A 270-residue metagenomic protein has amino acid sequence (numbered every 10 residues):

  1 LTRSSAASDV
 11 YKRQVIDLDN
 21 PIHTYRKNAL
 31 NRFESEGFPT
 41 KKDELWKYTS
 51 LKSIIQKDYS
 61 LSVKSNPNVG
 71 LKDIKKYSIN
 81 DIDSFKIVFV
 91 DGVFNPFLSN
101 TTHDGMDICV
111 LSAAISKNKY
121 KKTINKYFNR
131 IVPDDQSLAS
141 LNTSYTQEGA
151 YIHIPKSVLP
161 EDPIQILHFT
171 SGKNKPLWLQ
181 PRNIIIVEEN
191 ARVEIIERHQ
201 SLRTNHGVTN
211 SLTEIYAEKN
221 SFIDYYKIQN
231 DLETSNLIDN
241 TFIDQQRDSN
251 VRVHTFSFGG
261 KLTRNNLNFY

Functional and structural regions predicted by a protein language model:
L1-A7, Y11: Single conserved hydrophobic/aromatic residue that forms the stacking wall/gate of nucleotide- or nucleobase-binding
D17-N20: Conserved "HGTGT" condensation-loop signature of ketosynthase/thiolase-family condensing enzymes that catalyze
A29: Acidic/aromatic/glycine-rich contiguous surface patches that form carbohydrate-binding/processing clefts and analogous
F33: Active-site diphosphate/adenylate-binding microenvironment
K42-E44, K64: Protein/peptide-recognition domains central to ubiquitin and immune signaling
T49-A114: Glycine-rich, N-terminal phosphate-binding loop and its surrounding beta-alpha-beta segment
D107, L111-Y270: Conserved beta-strand/loop scaffold segments within soluble protein domains that form the structured core and edges
